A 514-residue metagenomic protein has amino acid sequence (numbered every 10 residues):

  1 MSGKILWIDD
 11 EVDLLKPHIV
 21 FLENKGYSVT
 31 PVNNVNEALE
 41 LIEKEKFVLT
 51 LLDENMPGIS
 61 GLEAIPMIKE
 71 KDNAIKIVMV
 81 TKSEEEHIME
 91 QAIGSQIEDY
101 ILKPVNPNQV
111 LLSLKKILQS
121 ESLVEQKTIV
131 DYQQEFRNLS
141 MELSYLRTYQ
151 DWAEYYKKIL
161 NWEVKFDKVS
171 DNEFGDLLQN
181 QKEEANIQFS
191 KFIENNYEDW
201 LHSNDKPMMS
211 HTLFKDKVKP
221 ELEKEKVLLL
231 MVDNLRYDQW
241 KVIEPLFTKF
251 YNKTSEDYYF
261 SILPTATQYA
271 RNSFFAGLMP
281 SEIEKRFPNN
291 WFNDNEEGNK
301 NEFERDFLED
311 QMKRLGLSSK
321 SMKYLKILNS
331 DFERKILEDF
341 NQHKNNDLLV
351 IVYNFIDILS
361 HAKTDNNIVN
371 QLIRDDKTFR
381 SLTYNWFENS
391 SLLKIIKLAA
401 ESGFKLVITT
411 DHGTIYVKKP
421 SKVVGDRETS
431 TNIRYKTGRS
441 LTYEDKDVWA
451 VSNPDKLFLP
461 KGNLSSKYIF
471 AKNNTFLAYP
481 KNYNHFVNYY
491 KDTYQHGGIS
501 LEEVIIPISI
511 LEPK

Functional and structural regions predicted by a protein language model:
E11, V20-F21, N55, M79 (+4 more regions): Feature captures the catalytic ectodomains and active-site-proximal regions of enzymes that hydrolyze or transfer
V12-T30: Two-component/phosphorelay signaling modules centered on CheY-like receiver
L15, P57, T81: The feature encodes the CheY-like receiver
N33-N34, S60-E63: Acidic catalytic/metal-coordinating carboxylates
K46-L51: Active-site beta3 strand of CheY-like receiver
L62-N73: Short amphipathic alpha-helix used as the core "switch/output" element in two-component signaling
E63, E84-D99: Alpha4 helix (beta4-alpha4-beta5 surface) of REC/receiver domains from two-component response regulators
V105-L114: C-terminal output helix
